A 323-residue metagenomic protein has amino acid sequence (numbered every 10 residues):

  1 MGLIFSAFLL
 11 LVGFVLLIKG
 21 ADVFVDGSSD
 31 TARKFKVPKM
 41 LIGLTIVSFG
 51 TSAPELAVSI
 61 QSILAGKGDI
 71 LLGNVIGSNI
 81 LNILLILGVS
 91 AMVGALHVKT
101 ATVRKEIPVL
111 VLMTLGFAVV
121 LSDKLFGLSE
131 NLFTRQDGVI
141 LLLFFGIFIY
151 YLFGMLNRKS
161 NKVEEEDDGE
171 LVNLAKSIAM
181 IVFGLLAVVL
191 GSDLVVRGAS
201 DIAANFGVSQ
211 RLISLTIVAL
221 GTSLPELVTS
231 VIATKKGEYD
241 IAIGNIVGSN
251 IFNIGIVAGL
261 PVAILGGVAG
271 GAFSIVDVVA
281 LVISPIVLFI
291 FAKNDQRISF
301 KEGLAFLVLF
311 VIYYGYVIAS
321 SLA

Functional and structural regions predicted by a protein language model:
M1-A323: Hydrophobic alpha-helical segments, chiefly the membrane-spanning helices and signal/signal-anchor peptides
